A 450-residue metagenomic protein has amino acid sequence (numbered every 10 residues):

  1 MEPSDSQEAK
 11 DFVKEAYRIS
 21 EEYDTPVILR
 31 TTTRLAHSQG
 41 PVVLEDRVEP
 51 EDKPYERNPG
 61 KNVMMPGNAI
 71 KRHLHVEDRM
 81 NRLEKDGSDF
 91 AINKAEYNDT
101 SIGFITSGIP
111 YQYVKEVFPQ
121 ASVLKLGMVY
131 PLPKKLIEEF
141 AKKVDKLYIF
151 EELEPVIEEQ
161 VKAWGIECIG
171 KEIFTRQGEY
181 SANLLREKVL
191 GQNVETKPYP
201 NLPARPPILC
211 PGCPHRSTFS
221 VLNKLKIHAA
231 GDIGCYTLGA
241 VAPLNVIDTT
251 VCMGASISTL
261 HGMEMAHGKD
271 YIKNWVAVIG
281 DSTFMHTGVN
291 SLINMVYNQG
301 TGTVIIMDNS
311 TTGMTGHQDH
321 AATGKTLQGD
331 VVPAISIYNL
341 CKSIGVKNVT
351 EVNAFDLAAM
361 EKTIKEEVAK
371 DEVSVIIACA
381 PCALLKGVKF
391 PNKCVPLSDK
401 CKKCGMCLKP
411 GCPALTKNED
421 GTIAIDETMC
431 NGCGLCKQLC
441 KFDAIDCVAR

Functional and structural regions predicted by a protein language model:
P3-L209, P214-T218, I227, G231 (+5 more regions): Flexible, low-complexity linker and terminal segments
T33, E154, C235, F284 (+1 more regions): Short, glycine/acidic-enriched loop or turn micro-motifs at the edges of active sites
E56-P59, K135-I137, E195-P198, C235-G239 (+3 more regions): Short amphipathic alpha-helical segments, especially helix-boundary/capping motifs
G103, G108, A163, I169-I173 (+8 more regions): Glycine-centered flexibility motif
P198-I257, A266-K269: Active-site diphosphate/adenylate-binding microenvironment
A240-I377, G387-V388: Thiamine diphosphate
